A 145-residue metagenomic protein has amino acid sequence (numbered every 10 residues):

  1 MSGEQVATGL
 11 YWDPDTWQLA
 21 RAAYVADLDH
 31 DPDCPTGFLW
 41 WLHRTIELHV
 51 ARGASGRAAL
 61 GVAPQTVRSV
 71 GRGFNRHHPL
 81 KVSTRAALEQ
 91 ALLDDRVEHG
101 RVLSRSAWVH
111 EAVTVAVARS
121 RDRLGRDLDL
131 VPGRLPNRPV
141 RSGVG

Functional and structural regions predicted by a protein language model:
M1-Y24, L39, A58-L92, S106 (+1 more regions): Short Lys/Arg-rich basic patches
T8, C34, R76, V97 (+1 more regions): Conserved aromatic-histidine-acidic binding/catalytic patches
A23-D31, A91-H99: Alpha-helix C-capping/helix-to-loop hinge sites
H30-L60, G100-L130: Short, basic amphipathic alpha-helical segments that act as recognition/interaction helices in nucleic-acid-binding
